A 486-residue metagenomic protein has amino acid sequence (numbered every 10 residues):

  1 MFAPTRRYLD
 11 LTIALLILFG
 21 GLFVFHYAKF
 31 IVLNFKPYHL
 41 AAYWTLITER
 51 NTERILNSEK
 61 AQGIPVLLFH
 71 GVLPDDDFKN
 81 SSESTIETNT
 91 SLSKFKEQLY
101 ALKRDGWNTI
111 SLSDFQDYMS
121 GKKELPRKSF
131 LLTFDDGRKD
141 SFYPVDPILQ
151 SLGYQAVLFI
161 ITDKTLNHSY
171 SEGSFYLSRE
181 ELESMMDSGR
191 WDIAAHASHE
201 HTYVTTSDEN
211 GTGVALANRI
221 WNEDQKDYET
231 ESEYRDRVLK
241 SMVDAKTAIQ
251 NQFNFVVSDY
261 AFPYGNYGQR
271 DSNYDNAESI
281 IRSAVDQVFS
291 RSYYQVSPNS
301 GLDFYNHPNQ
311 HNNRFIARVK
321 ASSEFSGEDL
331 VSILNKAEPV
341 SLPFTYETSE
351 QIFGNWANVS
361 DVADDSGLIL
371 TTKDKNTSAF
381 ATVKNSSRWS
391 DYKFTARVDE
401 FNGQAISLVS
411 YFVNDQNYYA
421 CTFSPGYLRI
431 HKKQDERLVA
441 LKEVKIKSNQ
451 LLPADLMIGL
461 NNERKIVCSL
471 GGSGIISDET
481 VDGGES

Functional and structural regions predicted by a protein language model:
M1-L18: N-terminal Sec-pathway targeting helices
F25-S129, R314, R318, S323 (+3 more regions): N-terminal pre-catalytic segment of deacetylase/amide-hydrolase enzymes
E49-R54, F115-Y118, S141-D146, Y170-M186 (+4 more regions): Alpha-helical scaffolding within the catalytic cores of extracellular/periplasmic polymer-degrading hydrolases
L67-P74, K128-F130, Q150-Y267: Metal-dependent polysaccharide deacetylase catalytic core of the NodB/CE4 family, i.e., the active-site-bearing domain
I161, I220-Q225, T230, F255-D259 (+1 more regions): His/Asp/Glu-enriched short active-site or ligand-binding loop at hydrolase and phosphoryl-transfer sites
S332-S360: Extracellular carbohydrate-recognition regions
T372-Q434: Secretory/extracellular carbohydrate-interaction modules and structurally similar beta-sandwich "look-alikes"
A396, S448-G483: Carbohydrate-binding surfaces in secreted/extracellular proteins
